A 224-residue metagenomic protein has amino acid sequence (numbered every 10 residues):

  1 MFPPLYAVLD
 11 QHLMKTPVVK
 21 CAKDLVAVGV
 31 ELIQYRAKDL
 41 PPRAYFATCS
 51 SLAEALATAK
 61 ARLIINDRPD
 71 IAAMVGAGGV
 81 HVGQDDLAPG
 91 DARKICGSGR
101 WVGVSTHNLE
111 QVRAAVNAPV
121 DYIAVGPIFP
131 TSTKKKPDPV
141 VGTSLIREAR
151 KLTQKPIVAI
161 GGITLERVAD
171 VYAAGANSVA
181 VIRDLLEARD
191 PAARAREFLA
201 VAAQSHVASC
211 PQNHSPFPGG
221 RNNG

Functional and structural regions predicted by a protein language model:
M1-P89, K94-D121, D138-V141, E148 (+5 more regions): Conserved N-terminal beta1-alpha1 strand-loop-helix module at the mouth
T133-K135: Glycine/threonine-rich flexible loop motifs
G175-D184: Short, electropositive alpha-helical surface patch
